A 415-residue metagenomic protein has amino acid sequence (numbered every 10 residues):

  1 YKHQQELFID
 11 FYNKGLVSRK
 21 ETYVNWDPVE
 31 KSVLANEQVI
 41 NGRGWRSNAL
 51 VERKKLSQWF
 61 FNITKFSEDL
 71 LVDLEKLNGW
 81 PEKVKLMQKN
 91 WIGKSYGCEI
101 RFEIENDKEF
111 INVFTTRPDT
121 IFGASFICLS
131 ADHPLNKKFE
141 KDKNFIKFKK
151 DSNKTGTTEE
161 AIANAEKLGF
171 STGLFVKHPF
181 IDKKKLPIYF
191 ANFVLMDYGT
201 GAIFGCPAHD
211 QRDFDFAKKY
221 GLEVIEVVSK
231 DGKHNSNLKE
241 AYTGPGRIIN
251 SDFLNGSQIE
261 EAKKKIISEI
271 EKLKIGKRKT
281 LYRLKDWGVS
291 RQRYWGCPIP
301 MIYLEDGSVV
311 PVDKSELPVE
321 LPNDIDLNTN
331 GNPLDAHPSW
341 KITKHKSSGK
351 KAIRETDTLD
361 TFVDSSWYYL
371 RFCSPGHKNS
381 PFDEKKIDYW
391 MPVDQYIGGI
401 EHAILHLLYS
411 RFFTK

Functional and structural regions predicted by a protein language model:
Y1-I111, A202-E320, I325, P333: Residue patterns forming the tRNA-binding/recognition surfaces of aminoacyl-tRNA synthetases and related DALR
I40-W45, K147-K150, L174, Y198-H209 (+2 more regions): Conserved active-site neighborhood of enzyme catalytic/cofactor-binding cores
I63-S95, A124, L129-S171, K314-H345: Amphipathic alpha-helical
S95-E99, S125, S171-G173, P298 (+1 more regions): Short glycine-rich loop/turn motifs
I100-E109, K177-P179, M196, K350-K351: A short acidic-Thr-Gly-centered motif at the start of a beta-strand
H133-D231, S236: Catalytic alpha/beta core of large soluble enzyme barrels
